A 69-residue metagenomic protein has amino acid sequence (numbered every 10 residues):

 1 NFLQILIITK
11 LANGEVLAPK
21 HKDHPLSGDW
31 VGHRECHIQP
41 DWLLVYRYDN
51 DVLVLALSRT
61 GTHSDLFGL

Functional and structural regions predicted by a protein language model:
N1-P40, D49-L55, H63-L69: Basic, Lys/Arg-enriched alpha-helical interface segments
